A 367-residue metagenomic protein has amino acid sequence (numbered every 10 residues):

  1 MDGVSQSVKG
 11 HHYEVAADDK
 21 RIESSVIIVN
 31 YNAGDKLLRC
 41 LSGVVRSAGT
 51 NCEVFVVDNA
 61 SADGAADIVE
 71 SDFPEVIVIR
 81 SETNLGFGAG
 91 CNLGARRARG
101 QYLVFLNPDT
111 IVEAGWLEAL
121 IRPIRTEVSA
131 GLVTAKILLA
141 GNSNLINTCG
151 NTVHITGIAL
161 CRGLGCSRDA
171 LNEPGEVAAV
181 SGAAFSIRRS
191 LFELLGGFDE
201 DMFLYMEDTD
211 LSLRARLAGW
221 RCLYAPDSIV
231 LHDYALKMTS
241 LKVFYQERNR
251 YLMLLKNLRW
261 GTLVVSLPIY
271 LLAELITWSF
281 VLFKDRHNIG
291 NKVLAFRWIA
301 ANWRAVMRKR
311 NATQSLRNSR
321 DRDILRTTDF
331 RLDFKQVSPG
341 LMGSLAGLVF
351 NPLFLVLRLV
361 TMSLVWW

Functional and structural regions predicted by a protein language model:
S42-N51: Short, acidic, metal-binding catalytic loop of nucleotide-sugar glycosyltransferases
G43, D58-D67, T83: A conserved acidic beta->alpha catalytic loop
S81-A98, P108, A119: Glycine-rich, basic loop-to-helix element that forms the pyrophosphate-binding segment of sugar-nucleotide handling
L103: Short aromatic/hydrophobic "clamp" motif used to bind/position activated sugar donors
T110-H154, I158: Conserved donor NDP-sugar-binding/catalytic core segment of glycosyltransferases
L120, A178-I229: A short, conserved alpha-helix in the catalytic core of glycosyltransferases
N144-I146, H154-L160, C166-S190, L194 (+2 more regions): A recurrent flexible, glycine/aromatic-enriched loop bordering the glycosyltransferase active site that acts as
A218-Q336, G343, G347-F350: Active-site-adjacent helix/loop segment of glycosyltransferases that harbors family-specific signature motifs
